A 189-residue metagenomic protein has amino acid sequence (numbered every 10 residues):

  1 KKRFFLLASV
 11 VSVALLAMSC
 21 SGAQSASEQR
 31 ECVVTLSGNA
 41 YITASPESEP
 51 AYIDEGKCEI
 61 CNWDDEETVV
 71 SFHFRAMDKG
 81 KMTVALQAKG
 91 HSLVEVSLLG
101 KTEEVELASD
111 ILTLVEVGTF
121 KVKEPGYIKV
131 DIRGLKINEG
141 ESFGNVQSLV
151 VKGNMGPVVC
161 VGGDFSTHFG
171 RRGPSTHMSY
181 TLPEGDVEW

Functional and structural regions predicted by a protein language model:
K1-S9: Bacterial N-terminal signal peptides that target proteins for export
A8-A17: Bacterial N-terminal signal peptides
Q24-W189: Extracytoplasmic
